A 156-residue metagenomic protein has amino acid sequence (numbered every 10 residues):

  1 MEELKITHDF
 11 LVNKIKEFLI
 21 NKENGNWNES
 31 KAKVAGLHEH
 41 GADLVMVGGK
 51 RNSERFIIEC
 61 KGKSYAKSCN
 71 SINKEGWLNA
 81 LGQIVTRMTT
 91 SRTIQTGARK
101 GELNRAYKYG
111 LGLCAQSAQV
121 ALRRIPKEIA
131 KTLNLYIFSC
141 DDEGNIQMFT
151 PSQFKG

Functional and structural regions predicted by a protein language model:
M1-A42, M46-E54, S64, I94-Q95 (+1 more regions): Acidic-basic catalytic patches of nuclease active cores, encompassing PD-(D/E)XK and other metal-cofactor nuclease
K16, S68-I72, S117-A118, R123-I125: Catalytic phosphate/metal-binding cores of nucleic-acid and nucleotide-processing enzymes, i.e., regions that mediate
F56-I58: A short, structured beta-strand/loop element
C60-K74: Short beta-strand-loop-alpha-helix junction that forms the active-site gateway of nucleic-acid-processing nucleases
K74-R92: An N-terminal amphipathic alpha-helical segment
M88-E143: Nucleic-acid nuclease catalytic cores
Y136-G156: Charged phosphate-binding loop/patch that engages nucleotide di/tri-phosphates or the phosphate backbone of nucleic
